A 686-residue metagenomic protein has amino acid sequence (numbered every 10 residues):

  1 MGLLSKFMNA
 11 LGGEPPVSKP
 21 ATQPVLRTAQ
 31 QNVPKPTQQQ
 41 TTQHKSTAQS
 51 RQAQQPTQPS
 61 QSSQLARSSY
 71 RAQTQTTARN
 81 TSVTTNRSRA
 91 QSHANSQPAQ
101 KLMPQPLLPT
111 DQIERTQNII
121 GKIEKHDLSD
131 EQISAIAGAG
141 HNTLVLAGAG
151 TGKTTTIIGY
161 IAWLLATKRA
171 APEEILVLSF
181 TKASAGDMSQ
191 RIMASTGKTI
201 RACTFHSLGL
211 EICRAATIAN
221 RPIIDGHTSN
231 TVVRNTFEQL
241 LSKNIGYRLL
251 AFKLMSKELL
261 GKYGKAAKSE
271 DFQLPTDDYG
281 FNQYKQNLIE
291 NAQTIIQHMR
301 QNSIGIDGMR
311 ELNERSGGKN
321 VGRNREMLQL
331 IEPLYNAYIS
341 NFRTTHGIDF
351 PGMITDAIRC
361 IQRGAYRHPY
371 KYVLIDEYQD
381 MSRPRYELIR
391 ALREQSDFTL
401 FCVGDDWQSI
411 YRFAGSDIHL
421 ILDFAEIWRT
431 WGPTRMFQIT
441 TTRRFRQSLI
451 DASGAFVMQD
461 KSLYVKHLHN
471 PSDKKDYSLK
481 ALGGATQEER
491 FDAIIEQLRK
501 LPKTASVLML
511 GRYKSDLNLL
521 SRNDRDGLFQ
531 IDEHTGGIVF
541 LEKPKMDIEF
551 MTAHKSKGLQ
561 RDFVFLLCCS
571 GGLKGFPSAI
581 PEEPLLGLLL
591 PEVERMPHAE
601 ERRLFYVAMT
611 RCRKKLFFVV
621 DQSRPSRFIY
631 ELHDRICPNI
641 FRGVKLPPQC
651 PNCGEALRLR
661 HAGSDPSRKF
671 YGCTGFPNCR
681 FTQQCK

Functional and structural regions predicted by a protein language model:
L3-L4, M8, G12, K45 (+5 more regions): P-loop NTPase Walker
N95, A99-T151, T155-T156, E174-L176 (+3 more regions): Accessory N-terminal region flanking or inserted into the helicase ATPase core in nucleic-acid motor proteins
G121-S129, I133-A149, R221-P222, S340 (+3 more regions): Inter-lobe coupling/hinge region of RecA-like P-loop helicase motors
A170-K182, I200-A202, V403, F437-T441 (+3 more regions): Conserved RecA-like ASCE P-loop NTPase motor core of nucleic-acid helicases/translocases
R383-D476: Conserved RecA-like helicase ATPase core segment that couples NTP binding/hydrolysis to strand translocation
P502-S506, L517-N518, M546-D547, M551-V619: Conserved helicase C-terminal RecA-like lobe
C650-C653, C673: Short cysteine-rich clusters marking metal-coordination/redox-active sites
G675-K686: Short metal-binding segments enriched for Cys and/or His
